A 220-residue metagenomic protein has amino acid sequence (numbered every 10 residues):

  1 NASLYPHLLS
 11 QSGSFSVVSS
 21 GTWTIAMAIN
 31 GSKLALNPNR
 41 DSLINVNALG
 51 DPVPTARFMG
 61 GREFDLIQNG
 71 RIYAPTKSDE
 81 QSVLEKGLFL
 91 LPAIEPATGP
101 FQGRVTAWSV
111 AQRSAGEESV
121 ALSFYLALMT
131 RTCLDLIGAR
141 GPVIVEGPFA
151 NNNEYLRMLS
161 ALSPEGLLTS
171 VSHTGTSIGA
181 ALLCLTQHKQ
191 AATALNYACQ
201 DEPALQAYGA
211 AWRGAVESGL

Functional and structural regions predicted by a protein language model:
N1-I144, N151-L220: Active-site core segments that coordinate phosphate-bearing ligands/cofactors across diverse enzyme families
